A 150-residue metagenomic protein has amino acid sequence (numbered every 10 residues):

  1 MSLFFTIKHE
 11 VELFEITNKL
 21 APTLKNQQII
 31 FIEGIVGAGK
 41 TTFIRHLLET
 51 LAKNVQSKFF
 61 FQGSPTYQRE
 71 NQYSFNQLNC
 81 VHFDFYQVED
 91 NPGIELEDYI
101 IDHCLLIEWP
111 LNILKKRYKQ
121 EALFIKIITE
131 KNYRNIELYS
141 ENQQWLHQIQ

Functional and structural regions predicted by a protein language model:
M1-K19: N-terminal pre-Walker A segment at the start of P-loop NTPase domains
I30-I32: Hydrophobic anchor at the beta1->P-loop junction of P-loop NTPases
I35: P-loop (Walker A) phosphate-binding loop of NTP-binding proteins
K40: Conserved lysine of the Walker
E49-F61, F75: Post-Walker A helix-loop "phosphate-sensing" segment adjacent to the P-loop in P-loop NTPases
Q62-L111: Conserved nucleotide-sensing/catalytic segment adjacent to the nucleotide-binding pocket in NTP-handling enzymes
Y99-Q150: Short phosphate-coordinating micro-motif centered on Lys-Gly-acidic
